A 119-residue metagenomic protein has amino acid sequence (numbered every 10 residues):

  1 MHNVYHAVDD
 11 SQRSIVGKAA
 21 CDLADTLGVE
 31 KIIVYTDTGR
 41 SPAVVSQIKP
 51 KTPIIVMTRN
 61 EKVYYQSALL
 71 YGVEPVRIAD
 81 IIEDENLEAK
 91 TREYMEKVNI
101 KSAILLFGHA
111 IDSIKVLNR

Functional and structural regions predicted by a protein language model:
M1-C21: Long, charged amphipathic helices and adjacent flexible linkers at domain junctions
M1-V4, E30, K101-A103: Flexible, glycine/charged-enriched surface loops at secondary-structure junctions
I15-V29, L87-K101: Phosphate-interacting basic helix/loop segments used at nucleotide- and nucleic-acid interfaces
V16-G17, T26, E30-I33, T38-A43 (+1 more regions): Conserved mixed alpha/beta catalytic, RNA-binding, or beta-rich assembly cores of soluble enzyme, regulatory
I33-V34, I55, I104: Structural motif
Y35-D37, A79-I81, L106-A110: Structural motif
S41-A43, K49-D84: Nucleotide-binding motor/catalytic cores of P-loop/tubulin-like NTPases across gene-expression machines
I100-R119: C-terminal edge-of-domain segments
